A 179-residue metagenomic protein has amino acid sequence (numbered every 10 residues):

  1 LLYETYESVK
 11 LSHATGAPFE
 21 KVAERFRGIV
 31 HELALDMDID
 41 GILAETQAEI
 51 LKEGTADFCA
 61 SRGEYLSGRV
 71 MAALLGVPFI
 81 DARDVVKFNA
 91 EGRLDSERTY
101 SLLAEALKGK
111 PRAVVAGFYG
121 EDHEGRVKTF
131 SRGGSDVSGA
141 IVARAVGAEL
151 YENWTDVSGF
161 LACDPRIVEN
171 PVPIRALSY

Functional and structural regions predicted by a protein language model:
L1-Y179: Nucleotide/pyrophosphate-binding catalytic subdomain
